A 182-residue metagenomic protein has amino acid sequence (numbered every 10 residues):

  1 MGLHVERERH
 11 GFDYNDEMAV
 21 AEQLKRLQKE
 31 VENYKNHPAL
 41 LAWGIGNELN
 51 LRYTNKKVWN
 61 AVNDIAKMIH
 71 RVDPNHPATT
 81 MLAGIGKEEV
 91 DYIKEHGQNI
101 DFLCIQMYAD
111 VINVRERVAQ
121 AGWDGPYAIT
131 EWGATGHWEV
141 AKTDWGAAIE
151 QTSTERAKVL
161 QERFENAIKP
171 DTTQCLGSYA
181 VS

Functional and structural regions predicted by a protein language model:
M1-H96: Active-site mouth of glycoside hydrolases
E8, I112, H137: Conserved protein kinase catalytic core
N36-A42, D73-A78, Q98-F102, G122-P126 (+1 more regions): Loop/turn elements at helix/coil->beta-strand transitions in domains of secreted/extracellular proteins
V62-D91, C104-Y108, G125-H137, G177-V181: Aromatic-lined carbohydrate-recognition surfaces of secreted/lumenal glycan-active proteins
K67, E116, E165: Active-site phosphate/pyrophosphate- and oxyanion-stabilizing loops and adjacent acidic/basic residues in soluble
D91-I93, N113-A121: A short acidic, amphipathic alpha-helical/loop segment
G97-Q106, V111: Acidic/histidine-rich catalytic cores of soluble enzymes
A121-S182: Substrate-binding clefts and catalytic carboxylate motifs of secreted carbohydrate-active enzymes
